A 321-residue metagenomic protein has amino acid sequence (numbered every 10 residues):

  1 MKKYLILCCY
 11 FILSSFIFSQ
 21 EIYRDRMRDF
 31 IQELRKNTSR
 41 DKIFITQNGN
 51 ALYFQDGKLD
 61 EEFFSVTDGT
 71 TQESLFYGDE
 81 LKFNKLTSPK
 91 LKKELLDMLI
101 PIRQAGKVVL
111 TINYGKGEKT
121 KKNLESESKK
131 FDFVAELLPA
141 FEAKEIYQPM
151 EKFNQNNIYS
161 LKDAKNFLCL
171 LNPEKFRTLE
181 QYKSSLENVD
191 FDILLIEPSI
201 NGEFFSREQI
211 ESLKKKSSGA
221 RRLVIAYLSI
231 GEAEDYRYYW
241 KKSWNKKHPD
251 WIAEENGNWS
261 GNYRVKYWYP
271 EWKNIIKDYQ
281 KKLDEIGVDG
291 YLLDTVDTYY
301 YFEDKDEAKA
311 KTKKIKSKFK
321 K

Functional and structural regions predicted by a protein language model:
Y4-L13: Sec-dependent N-terminal signal peptides
F18-K321: Glycan-processing catalytic domains of CAZymes
